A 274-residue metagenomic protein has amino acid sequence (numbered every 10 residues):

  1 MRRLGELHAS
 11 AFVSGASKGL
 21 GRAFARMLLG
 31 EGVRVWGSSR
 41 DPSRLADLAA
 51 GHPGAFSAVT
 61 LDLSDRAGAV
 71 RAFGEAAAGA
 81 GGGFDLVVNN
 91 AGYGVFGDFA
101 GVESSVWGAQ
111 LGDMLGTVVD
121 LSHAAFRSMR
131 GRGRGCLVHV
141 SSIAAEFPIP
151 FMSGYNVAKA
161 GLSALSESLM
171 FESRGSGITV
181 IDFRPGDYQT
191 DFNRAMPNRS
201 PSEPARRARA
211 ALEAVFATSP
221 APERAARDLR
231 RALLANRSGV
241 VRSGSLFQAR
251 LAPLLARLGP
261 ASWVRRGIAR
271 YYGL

Functional and structural regions predicted by a protein language model:
S17-K18: Conserved glycine-rich cofactor-binding loop
H52-R66: Rossmann-fold cofactor-recognition segment
N90-V95: Conserved NAD(P)H cofactor-binding loop of Rossmann-fold oxidoreductase domains
D98-F99, E103-L111: Substrate-binding pocket helix/loop in short-chain dehydrogenase/reductase
S122, A158: Active-site helix of classical SDR
S142: Residue(s) in the substrate-gating loop at a strand-loop-helix junction that position the organic substrate next
G175-V240: SDR active-site lid
